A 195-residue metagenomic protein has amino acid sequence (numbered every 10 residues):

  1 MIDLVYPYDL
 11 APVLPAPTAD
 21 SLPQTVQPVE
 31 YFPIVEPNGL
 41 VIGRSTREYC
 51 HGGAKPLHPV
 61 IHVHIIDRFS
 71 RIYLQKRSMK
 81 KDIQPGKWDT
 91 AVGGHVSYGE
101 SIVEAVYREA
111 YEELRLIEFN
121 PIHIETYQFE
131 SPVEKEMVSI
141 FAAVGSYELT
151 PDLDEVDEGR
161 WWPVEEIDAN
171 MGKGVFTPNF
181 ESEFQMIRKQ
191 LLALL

Functional and structural regions predicted by a protein language model:
M1-A16, G86, Y98, H123-E125 (+2 more regions): Nudix hydrolase/Nudix homology domain
T18-H62, I66-R68: Acidic, metal-coordinating catalytic segment for phosphate/diphosphate chemistry, firing primarily on the Nudix
E48-G52, E125-E130: Short, solvent-exposed loop/turn elements at beta->coil junctions and helix N-caps that rim active or binding pockets
G53-K55, I83-W88, W162-P163: A short, polar/proline- and glycine-enriched secondary-structure boundary/capping micro-motif
V60-V92: A glycine-rich, hydrophobic loop/mini-helix early in the fold
Y73-L74, A91-H123: The catalytic Nudix box helix
